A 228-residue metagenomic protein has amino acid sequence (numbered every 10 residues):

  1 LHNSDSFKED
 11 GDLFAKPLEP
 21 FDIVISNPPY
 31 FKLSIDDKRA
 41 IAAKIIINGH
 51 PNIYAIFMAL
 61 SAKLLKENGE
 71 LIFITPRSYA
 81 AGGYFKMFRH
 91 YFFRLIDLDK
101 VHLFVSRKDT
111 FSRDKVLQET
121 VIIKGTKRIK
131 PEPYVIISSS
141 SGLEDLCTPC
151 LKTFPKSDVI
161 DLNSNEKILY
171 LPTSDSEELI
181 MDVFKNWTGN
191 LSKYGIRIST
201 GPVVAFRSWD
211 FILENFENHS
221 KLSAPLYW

Functional and structural regions predicted by a protein language model:
L1-E9: Conserved S-adenosyl-L-methionine
S4, F104-S106, S140: Conserved beta-strand termini and adjacent loop/short-helix elements that scaffold enzyme active sites in alpha/beta
D5-S6, L18-K38, A55-L64, L71-S78 (+1 more regions): Conserved proline-anchored active-site loop of SAM-dependent methyltransferases that bridges a beta-strand
G11-A15: Conserved Rossmann-fold cofactor-binding substructure of NAD(P)-dependent oxidoreductases
K16, F111-L117: Short glycine-biased active-site loop of nucleotidyltransferases that positions the nucleotide triphosphate and helps
D37-N48: Short alpha-helical oligomerization interface
N48-K108, I122: Conserved Class I SAM-dependent methyltransferase catalytic core
K115-W228: C-terminal substrate-recognition regions of SAM-dependent nucleic acid methyltransferases
